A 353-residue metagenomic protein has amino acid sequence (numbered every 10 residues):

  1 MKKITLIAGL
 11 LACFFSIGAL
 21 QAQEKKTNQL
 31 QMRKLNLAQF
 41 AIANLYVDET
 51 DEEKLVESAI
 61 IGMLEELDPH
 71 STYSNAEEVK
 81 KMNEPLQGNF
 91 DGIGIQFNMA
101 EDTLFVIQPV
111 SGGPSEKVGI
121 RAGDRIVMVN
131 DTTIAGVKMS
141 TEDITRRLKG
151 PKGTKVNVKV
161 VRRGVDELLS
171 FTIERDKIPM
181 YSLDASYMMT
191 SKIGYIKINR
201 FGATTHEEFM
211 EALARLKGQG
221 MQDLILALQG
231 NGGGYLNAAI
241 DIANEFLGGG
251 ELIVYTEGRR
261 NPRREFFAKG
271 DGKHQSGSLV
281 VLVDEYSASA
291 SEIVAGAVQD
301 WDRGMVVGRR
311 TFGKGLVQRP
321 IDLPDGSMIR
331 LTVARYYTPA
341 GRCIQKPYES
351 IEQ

Functional and structural regions predicted by a protein language model:
M1-N28: Bacterial Sec-dependent N-terminal signal peptides
Q21-Q31, L35-E52, N75, F105-Q108 (+4 more regions): Cleft-lining beta-strand/loop regions that shape enzyme active-site pockets
T50-D68: An acidic helix/loop motif centered on a single conserved Asp/Glu that marks catalytic or ligand-interacting sites
S58, H70-Q108: PDZ/PDZ-like peptide-tail recognition elements
G123-R125: Structural motif
L323-A334: Short acidic, Pro/Gly- and aromatic-enriched capping/linker segments at domain boundaries
P339-Q353: Conserved functional hotspot residues or short segments at active or partner-binding sites across diverse domains
